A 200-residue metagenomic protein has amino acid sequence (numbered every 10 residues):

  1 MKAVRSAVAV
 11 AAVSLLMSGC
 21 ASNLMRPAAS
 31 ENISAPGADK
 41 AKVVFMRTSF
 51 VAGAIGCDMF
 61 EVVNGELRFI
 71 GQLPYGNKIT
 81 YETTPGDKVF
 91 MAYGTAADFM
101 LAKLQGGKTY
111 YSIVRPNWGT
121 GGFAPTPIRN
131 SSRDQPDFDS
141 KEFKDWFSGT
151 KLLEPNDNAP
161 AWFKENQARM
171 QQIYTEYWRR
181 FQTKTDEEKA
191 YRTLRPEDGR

Functional and structural regions predicted by a protein language model:
M1-V10: Bacterial N-terminal signal peptides that target proteins for export
A9-S18: Bacterial N-terminal signal peptides
C20-D87, M91-R200: Short loop/turn and low-complexity linker motifs enriched in small/turn-promoting residues
